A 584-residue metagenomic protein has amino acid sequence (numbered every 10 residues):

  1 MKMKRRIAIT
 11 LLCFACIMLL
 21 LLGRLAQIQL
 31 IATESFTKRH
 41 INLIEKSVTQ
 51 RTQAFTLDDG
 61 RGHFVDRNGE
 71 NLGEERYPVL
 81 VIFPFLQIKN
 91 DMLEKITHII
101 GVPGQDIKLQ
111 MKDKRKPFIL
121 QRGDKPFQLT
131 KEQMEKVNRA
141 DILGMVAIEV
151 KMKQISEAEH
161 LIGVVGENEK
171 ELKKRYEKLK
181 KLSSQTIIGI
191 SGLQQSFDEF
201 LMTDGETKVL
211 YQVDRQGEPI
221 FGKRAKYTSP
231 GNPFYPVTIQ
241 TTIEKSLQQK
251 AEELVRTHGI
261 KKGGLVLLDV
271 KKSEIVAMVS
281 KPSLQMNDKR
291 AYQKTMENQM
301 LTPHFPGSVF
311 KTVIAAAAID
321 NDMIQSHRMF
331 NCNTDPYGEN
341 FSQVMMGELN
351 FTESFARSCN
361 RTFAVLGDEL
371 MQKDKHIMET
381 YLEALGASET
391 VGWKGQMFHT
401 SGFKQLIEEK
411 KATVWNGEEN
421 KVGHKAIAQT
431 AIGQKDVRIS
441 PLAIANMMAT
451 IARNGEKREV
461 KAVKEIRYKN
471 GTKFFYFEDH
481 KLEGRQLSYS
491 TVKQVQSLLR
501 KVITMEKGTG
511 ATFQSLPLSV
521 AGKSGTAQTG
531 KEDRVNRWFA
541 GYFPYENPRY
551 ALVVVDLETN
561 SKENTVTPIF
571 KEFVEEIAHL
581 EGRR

Functional and structural regions predicted by a protein language model:
M1-N287, E379-A384, L557-R584: Periplasmic/cell-envelope proteins involved in peptidoglycan metabolism and beta-lactam response
G60, D269-Q299, G307, A316 (+1 more regions): Beta-lactam-recognizing serine transpeptidase/beta-lactamase-like catalytic domain environment
G231-V237, Q293-M300: Bateman (tandem CBS) regulatory domains
P303: Extracytoplasmic Gram-positive cell-surface binding/anchoring modules and repeats
